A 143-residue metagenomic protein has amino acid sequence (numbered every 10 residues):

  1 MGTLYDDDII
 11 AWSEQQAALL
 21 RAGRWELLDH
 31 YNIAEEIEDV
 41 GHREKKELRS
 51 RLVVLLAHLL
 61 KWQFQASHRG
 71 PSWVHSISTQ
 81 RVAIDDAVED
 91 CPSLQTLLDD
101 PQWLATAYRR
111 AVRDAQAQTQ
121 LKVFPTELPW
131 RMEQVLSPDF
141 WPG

Functional and structural regions predicted by a protein language model:
M1-G143: Surface/interface-facing alpha-helical segments and adjacent flexible terminal/loop regions used for partner/assembly
